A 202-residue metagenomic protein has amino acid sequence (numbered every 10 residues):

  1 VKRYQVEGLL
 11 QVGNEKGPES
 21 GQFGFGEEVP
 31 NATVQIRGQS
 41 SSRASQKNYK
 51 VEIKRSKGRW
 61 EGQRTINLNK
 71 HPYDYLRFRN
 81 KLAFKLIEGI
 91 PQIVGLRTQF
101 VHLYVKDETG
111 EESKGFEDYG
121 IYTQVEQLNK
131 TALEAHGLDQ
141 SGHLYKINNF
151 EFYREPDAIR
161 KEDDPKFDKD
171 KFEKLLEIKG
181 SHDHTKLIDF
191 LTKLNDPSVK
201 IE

Functional and structural regions predicted by a protein language model:
V1-E202: Phosphate/dinucleotide-binding and metal-coordinating scaffold of catalytic cores in nucleotide-dependent enzymes
